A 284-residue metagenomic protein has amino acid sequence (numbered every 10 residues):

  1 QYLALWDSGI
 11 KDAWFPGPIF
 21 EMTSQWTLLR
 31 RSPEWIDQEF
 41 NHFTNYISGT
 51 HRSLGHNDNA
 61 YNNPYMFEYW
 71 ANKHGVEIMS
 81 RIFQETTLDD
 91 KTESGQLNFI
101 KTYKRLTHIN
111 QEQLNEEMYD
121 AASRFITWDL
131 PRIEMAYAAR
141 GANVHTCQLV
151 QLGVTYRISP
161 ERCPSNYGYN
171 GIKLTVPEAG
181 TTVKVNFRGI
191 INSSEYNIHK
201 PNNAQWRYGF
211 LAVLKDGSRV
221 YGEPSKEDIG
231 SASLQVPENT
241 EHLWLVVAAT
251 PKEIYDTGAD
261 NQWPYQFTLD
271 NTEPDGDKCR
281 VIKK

Functional and structural regions predicted by a protein language model:
Q1-D37, T44, S48: Zinc-dependent metallopeptidase catalytic helix centered on the HExxH motif and its immediate flanking segment
Y2-L5, T27-R30, E34, Y69-E77 (+3 more regions): Structured segments of extracytoplasmic/periplasmic soluble domains in secreted or envelope-associated proteins
D7-K11, S32-P33, G75, K104 (+1 more regions): Residue-level recognition of short, structured coil/turn motifs that connect secondary structure elements
I10-D12, D89-T92: Short catalytic/ligand-binding loop motif for oxyanion handling, primarily in non-cytosolic enzymes, centered on
A13-F15, N57-D58, I198-N202: Short consensus segments that form the blades of beta-propeller domains, in both extracellular/periplasmic
I19-T23, T27, N63-M66, G75-I82 (+2 more regions): Stable alpha-helical elements in mature extracytoplasmic
I36-T86: Long, well-structured alpha-helical subdomains associated with metal-dependent extracellular/ecto-lumenal hydrolases
D90-K284: Beta/coil-rich, acidic/histidine-enriched accessory regions frequently appended to metallopeptidases
